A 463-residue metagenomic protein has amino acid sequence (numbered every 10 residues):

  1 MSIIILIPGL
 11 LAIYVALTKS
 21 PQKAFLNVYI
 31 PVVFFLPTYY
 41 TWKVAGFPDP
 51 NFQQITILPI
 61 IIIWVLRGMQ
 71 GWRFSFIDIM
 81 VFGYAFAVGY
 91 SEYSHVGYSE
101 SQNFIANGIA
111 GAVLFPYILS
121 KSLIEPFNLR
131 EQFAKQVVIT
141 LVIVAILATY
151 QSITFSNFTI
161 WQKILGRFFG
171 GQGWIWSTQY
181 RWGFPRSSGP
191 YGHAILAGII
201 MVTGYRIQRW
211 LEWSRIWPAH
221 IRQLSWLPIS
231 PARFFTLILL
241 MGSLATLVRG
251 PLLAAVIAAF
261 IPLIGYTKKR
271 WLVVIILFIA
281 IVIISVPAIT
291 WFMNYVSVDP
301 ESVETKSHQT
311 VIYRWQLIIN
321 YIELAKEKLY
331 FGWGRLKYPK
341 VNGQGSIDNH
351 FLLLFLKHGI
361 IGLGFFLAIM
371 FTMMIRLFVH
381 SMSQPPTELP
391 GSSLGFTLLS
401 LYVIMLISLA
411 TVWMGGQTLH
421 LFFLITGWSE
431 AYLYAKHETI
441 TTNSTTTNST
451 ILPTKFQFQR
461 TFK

Functional and structural regions predicted by a protein language model:
K23-W42, F52-L114, F462-K463: N-terminal hydrophobic segments of proteins, predominantly signal-anchor/transmembrane helices of inner/organellar
F25-V28, R73-Y84, G108-G111, S120-L165: Interfacial loop-to-transmembrane-helix boundary motif in multi-pass membrane proteins
T38-V44, W174-P190, G334-L353: Juxtamembrane membrane-water interface segments that cap and precede transmembrane helices
V88-E92, A134-L247, L252-G265, I375-F378: Alpha-helical transmembrane segments of multi-pass inner-membrane proteins
I146, Q151-N157, L237-L247, L263-T305 (+3 more regions): A membrane-periplasm/extracellular boundary helix in multi-pass inner-membrane enzymes that assemble envelope glycans
E212-R215, P231, V256, I360-L406 (+2 more regions): Hydrophobic transmembrane alpha-helices and their immediate junctions
R222, T290-I361, L377-P386: Long extracytoplasmic/lumenal interhelical loops at the membrane interface of multi-pass membrane proteins
I276-L277, T397-L409, W413-K463: Transmembrane alpha-helices of multi-pass inner-membrane enzymes
